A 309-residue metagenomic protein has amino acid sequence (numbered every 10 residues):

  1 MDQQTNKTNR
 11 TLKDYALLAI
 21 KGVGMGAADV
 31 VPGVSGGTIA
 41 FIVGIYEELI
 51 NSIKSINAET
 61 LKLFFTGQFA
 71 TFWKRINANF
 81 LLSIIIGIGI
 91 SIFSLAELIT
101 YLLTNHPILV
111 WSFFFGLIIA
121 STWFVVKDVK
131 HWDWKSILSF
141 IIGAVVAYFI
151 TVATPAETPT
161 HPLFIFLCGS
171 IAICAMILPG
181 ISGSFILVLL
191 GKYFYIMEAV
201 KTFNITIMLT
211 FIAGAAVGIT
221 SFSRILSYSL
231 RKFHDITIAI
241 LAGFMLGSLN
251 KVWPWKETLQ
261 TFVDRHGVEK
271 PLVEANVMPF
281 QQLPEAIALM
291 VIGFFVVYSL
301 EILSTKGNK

Functional and structural regions predicted by a protein language model:
D2-D29, T38-K309: Multi-pass membrane proteins that catalyze or facilitate reactions on polyprenyl-/lipid-phosphate substrates and their
